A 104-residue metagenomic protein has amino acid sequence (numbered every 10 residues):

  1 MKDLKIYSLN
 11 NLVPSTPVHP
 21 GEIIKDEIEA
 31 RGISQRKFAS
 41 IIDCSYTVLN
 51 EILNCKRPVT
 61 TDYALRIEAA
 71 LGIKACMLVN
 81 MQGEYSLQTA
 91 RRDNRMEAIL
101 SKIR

Functional and structural regions predicted by a protein language model:
M1-K5: General nucleic-acid-binding
I6-I33: A short, Lys/Arg-rich alpha-helix, primarily the initiator
E29, N54, G83: Residue-level detection of the helix-turn-helix DNA-binding "recognition helix"
I33-E51: Short alpha-helical DNA-recognition segment
E51, A69-A70: Winged helix-turn-helix DNA-binding recognition segment
K56-A69: Short, basic-rich loop-to-helix N-cap that marks the start of a DNA-contacting helix
V79-R104: Short, charged recognition helix plus adjacent turn of helix-turn-helix-like nucleic-acid-binding domains
